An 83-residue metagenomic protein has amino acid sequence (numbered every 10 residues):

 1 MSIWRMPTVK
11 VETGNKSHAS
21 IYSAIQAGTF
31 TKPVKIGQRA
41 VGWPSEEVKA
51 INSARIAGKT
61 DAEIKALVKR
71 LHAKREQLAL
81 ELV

Functional and structural regions predicted by a protein language model:
M1, L80-V83: Short intrinsically disordered terminal tails
M1-A27, A50, A54-A57: Polyanion-binding surface elements
R5, P44-S45: Extended, folded domain segments that form the structural surfaces/walls around functional sites
A27-V34: Short, solvent-exposed alpha-helical "recognition" segments
V34-V41: Short Lys/Arg-enriched helix C-cap and helix-to-coil transition segments that create basic nucleic-acid-contact patches
K49-A79: A short, Lys/Arg-enriched interface patch at domain edges and termini
